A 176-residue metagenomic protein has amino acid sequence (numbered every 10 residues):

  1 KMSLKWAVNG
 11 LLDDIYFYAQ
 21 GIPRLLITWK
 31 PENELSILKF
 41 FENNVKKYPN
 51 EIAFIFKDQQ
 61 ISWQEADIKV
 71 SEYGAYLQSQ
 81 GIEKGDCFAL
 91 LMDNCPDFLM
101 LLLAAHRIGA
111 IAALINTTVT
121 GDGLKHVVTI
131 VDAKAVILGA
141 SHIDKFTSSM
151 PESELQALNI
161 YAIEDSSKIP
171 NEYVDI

Functional and structural regions predicted by a protein language model:
K1-E34: Flexible, non-catalytic linker and terminal segments flanking ANL/adenylate-forming cores
K1-V8, S79-Q80, M100, R107-I176: Structural core segment of the AMP-binding/adenylate-forming
K5-D14, N43, L90-D93, N116: Short low-complexity stretches enriched in small and charged residues
V8-L12, V45-E51, L155-Q156: A short, compositionally biased
L25, Q59-Q60, S167-P170: A short, flexible beta-alpha/helix-coil linker loop
W29-E34, L38, E42, N50-C95 (+3 more regions): Conserved AMP-binding/adenylate-forming core of the ANL superfamily
F41-N44, I176: A generic structural signal for nonpolar/aromatic side chains embedded in well-ordered alpha-helices
